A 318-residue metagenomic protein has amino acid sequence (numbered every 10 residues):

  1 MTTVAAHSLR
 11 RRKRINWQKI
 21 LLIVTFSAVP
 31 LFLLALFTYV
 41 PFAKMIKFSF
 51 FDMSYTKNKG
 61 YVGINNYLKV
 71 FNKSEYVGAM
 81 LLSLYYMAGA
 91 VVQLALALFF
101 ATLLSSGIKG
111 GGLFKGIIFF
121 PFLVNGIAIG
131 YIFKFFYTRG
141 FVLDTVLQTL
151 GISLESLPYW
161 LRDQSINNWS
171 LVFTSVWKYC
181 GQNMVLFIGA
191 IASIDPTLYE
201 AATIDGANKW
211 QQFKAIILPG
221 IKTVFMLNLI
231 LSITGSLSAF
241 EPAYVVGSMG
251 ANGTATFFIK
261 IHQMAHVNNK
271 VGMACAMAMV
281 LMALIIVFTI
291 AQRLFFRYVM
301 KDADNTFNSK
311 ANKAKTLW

Functional and structural regions predicted by a protein language model:
M1-W17: Short, Lys/Arg-rich, polar N-terminal cytosolic tail immediately upstream of the first transmembrane signal-anchor
K19-W318: A structural signal for multi-pass alpha-helical bundles of membrane permease subunits that mediate small-molecule
